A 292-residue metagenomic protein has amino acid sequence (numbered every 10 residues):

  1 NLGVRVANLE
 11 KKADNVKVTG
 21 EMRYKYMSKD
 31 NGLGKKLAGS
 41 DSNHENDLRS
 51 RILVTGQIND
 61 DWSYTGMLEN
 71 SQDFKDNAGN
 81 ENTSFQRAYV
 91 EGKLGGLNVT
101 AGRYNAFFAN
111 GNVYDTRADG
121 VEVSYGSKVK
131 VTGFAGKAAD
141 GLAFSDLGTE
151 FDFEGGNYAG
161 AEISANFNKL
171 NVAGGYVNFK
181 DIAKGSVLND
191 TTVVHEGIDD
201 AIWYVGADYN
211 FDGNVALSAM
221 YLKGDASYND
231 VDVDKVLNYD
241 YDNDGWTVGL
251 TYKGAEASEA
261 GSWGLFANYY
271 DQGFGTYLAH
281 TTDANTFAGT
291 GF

Functional and structural regions predicted by a protein language model:
N1, A7, S28-N43, D76-N80 (+4 more regions): Outer-membrane beta-barrel pore domains
N1-R23: N-terminal periplasmic/intermembrane-space "pro-region" immediately following the signal or transit peptide
V18-M22, Y64-G66, V99, V121 (+7 more regions): Transmembrane beta-strands of outer-membrane beta-barrel proteins
E21, R49-L53, Y89-E91, T100 (+6 more regions): One-face residue pattern on beta-strands with alternating periodicity enriched for small/polar residues
E21-Q57, G66, A78-G79, T83-A88: Outer-membrane beta-barrel initiation region
K36, D73-R87, K93-N166, N171-I198 (+2 more regions): Surface-exposed coil loops of outer-membrane beta-barrel proteins
G56-D60, E91-L94, Y125-S127, S164-F167 (+2 more regions): Residue-level signature of outer-membrane beta-barrel architecture
